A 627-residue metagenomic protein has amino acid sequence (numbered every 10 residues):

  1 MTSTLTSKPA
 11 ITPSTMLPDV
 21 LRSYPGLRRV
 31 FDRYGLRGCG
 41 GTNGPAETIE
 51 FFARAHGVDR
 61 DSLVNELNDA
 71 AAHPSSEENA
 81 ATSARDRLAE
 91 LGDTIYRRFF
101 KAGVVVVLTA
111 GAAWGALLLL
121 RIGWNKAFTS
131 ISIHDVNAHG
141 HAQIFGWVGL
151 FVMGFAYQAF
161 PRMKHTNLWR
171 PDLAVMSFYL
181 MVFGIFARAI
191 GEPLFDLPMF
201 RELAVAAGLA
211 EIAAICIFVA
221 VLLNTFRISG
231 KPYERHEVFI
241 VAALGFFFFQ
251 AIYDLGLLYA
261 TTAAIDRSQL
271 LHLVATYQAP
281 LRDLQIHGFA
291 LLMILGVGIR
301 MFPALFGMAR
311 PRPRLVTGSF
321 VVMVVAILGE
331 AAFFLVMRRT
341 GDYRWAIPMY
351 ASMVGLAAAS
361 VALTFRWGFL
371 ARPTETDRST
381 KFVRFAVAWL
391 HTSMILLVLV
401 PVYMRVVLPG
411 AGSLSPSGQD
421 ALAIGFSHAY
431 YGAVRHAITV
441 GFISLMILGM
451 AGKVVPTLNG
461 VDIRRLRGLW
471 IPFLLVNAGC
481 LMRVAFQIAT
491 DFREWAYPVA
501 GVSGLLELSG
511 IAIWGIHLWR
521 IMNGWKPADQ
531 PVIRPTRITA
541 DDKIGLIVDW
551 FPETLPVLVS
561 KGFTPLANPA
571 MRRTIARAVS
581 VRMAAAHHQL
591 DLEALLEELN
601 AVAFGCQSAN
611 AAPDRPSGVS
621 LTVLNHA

Functional and structural regions predicted by a protein language model:
M1-T6, R615-A627: Short, intrinsically disordered terminal tails adjacent to the first/last structured region
T2-L63, N68, V532-A609: Compact, charge-rich alpha-helical regulatory domains located at protein termini
T6, R22, P198, V316 (+2 more regions): Compositionally biased amphipathic helical and low-complexity segments enriched in hydrophobic
G38-C39, T109, N477, P616: Intrinsically disordered, low-complexity segments enriched in small/polar residues
V64-A89, A609-V623: Cytosolic juxtamembrane regions of integral membrane proteins
S76-V532: Hydrophobic alpha-helical transmembrane segments of multi-pass integral membrane proteins
P498, F604, A611-P613: Long amphipathic alpha-helical coiled-coil segments
